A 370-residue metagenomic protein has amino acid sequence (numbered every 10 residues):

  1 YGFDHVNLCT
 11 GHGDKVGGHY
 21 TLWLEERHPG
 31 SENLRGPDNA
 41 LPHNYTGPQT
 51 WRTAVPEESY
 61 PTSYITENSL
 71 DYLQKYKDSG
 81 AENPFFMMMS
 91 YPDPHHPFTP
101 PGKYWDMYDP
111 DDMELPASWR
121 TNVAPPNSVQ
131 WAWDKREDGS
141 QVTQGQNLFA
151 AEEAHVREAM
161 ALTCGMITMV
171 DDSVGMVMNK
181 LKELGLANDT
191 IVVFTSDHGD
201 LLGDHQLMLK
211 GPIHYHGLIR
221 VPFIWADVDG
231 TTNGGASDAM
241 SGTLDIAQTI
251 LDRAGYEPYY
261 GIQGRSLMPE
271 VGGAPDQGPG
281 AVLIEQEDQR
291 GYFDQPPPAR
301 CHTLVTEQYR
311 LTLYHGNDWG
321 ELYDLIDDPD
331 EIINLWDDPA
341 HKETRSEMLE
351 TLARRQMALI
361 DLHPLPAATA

Functional and structural regions predicted by a protein language model:
C9-G13, H198-D204, A226, L244-A247 (+5 more regions): C-terminal cap/loop subdomain of S1 sulfatases and analogous C-terminal strand-loop tails that border
T10-E67, Y72-D189, V193-M240, R253-G261 (+3 more regions): Active-site-proximal cap/lid insertion segments
F86, D328, M348: A residue-level signal for conserved active-site and pocket-lining positions in enzyme catalytic cores
